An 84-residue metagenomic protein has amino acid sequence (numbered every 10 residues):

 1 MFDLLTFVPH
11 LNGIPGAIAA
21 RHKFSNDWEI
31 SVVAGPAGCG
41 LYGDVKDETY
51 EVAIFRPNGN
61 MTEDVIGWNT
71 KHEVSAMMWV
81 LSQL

Functional and structural regions predicted by a protein language model:
M1-L84: Catalytic phosphate/metal-binding cores of nucleic-acid and nucleotide-processing enzymes, i.e., regions that mediate
